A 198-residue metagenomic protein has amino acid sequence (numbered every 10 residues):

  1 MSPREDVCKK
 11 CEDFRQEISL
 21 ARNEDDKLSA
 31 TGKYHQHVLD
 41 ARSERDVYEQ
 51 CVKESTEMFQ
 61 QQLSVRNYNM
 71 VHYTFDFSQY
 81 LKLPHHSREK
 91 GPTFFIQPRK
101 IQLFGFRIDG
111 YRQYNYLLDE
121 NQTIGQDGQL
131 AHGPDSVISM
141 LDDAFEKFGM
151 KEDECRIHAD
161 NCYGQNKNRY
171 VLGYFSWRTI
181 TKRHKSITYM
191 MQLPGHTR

Functional and structural regions predicted by a protein language model:
M1-T197: Extended mixed-charge, aromatic/glycine-enriched low-complexity segments
